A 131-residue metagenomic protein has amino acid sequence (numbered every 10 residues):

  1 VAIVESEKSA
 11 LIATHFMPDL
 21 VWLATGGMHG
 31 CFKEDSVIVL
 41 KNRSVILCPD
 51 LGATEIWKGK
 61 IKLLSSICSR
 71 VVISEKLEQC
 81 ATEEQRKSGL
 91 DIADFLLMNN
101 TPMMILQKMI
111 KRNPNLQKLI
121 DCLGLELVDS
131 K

Functional and structural regions predicted by a protein language model:
V1, E7-D129: TOPRIM fold recognition
